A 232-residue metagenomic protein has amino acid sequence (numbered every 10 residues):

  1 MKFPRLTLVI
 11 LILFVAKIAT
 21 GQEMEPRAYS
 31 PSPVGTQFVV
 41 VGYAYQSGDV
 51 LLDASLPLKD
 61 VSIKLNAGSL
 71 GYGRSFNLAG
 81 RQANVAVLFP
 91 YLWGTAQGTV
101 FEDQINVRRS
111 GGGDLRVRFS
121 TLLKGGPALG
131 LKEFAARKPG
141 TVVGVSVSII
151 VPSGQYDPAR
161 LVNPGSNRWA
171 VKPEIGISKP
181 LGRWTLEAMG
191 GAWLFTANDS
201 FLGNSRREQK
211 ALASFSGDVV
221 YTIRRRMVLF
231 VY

Functional and structural regions predicted by a protein language model:
I18-V40, G125-T141: Outer-membrane beta-barrel biogenesis signature
V34, Q46, N77-A79, L92 (+4 more regions): Outer-membrane beta-barrel channels and translocator barrels
V39-Y45, V85-W93, V143-V151, A188-L194 (+2 more regions): Transmembrane beta-barrel strands of outer-membrane/channel proteins
V40, G71-G73, R118-S120, E174-G176 (+1 more regions): Outer-membrane beta-barrel architecture
Q46-A67, Q104-I105, P158-G165: Surface-exposed strand-loop-strand hairpins of Gram-negative outer-membrane beta-barrel proteins
I63-S69, D114, R168-E174, K210-D218 (+1 more regions): Transmembrane beta-barrel architecture of outer membranes
L92-Q209: Outer-membrane pore/translocation modules
S200-Y232: Outer membrane beta-barrel transmembrane domains
